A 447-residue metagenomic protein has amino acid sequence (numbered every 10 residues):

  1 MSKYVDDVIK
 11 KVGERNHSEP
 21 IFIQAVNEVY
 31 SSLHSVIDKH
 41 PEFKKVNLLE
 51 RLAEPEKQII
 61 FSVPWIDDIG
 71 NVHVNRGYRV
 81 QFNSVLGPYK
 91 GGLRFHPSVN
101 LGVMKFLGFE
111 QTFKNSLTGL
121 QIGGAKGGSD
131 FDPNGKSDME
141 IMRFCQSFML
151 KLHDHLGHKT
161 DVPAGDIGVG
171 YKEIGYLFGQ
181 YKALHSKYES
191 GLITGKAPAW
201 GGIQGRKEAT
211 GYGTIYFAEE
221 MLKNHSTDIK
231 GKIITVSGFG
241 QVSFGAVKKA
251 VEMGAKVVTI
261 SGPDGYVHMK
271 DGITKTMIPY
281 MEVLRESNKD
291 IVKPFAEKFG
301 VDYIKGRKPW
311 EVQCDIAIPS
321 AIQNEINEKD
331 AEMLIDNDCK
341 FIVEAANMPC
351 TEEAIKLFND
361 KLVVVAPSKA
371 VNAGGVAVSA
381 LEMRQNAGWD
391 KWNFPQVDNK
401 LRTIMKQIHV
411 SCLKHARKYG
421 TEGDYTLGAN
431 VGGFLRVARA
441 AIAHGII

Functional and structural regions predicted by a protein language model:
S2-A25, M221, S320, I335-I447: Adenosine-phosphate binding glycine-rich loop
P20-I23, K39-V46, G119, L156-G165 (+4 more regions): Flexible, glycine/charged-enriched surface loops at secondary-structure junctions
E42-N71: Structured beta-strand/loop patches that form or line metal/cofactor-binding pockets in enzymes
H96, N115-K230: Glycine/serine-rich phosphate-binding loop and adjoining beta1-alpha1 elements at the start of nucleotide-handling
F106, T160-A164, Y188-L192, T259-G262 (+5 more regions): General beta-strand structural signal in soluble alpha/beta enzymes
A197, G202-E208, Y212-E311: Glycine-rich phosphate/diphosphate-binding loop of Rossmann-like nucleotide-binding domains
G265-V365, A370: Rossmann-like adenosine-cofactor binding region
